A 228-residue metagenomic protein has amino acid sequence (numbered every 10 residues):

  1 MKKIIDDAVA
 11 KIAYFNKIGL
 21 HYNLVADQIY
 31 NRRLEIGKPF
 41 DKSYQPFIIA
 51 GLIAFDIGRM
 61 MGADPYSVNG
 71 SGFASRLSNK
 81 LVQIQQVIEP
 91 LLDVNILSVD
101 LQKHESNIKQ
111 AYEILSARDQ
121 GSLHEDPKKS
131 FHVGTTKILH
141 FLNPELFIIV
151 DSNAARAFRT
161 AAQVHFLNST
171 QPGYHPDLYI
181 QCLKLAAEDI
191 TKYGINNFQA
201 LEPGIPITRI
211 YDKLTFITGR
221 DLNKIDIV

Functional and structural regions predicted by a protein language model:
M1-D126, P144-V228: An N-terminal alpha-helical hairpin/helix-loop-helix interaction module that forms a charged, gly/pro-flexible surface
G134-H140: Short hydrophobic alpha-helical segments that form membrane-spanning helices or hydrophobic packing faces of helical
